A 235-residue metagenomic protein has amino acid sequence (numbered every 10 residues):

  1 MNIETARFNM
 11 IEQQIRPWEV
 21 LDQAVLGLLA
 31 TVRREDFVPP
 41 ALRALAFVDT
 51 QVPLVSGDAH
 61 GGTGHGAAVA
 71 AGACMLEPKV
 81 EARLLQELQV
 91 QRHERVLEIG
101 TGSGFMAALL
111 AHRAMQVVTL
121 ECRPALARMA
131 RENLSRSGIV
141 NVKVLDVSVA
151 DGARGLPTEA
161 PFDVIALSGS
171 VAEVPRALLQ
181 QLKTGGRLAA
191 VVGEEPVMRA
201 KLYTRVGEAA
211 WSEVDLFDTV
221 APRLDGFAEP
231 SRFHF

Functional and structural regions predicted by a protein language model:
M1-L97, F105-A108, R113, L126-R136 (+3 more regions): Class I SAM-dependent transferase core
L85-W211: Conserved nucleotide-cofactor-binding alpha/beta core module
